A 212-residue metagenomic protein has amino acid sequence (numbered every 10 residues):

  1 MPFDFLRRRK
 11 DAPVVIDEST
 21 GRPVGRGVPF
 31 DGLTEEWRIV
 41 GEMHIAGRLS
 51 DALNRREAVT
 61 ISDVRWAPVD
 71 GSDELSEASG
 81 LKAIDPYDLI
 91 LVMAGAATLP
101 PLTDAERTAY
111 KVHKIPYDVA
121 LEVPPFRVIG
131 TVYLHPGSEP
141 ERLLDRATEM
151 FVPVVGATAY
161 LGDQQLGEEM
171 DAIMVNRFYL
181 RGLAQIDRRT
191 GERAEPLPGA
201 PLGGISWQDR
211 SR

Functional and structural regions predicted by a protein language model:
P2-R212: Conserved RNA-binding domains used in RNP assembly and mRNA/RNA metabolism
